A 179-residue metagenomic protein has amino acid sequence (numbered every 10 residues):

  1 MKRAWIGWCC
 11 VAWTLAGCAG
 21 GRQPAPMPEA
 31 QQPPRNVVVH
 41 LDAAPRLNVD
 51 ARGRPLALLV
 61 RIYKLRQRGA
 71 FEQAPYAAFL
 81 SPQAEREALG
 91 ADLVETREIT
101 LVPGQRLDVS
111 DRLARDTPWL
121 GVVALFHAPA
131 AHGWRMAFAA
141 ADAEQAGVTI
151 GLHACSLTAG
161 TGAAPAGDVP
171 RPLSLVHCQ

Functional and structural regions predicted by a protein language model:
M1-W8: Bacterial N-terminal signal peptides that target proteins for export
A12-P34: Bacterial Sec signal peptide processing site at the extreme N-terminus
A30-P33, R66, R112-T117, D142-Q145: A short, structured loop/turn motif at beta-sheet edges
Q32-D42: Contiguous beta-strand segments within globular domains
H40-A51: Short amphipathic, basic-aromatic surface patches that mediate peripheral association with negatively charged
R52-R61: Short coil-to-beta strand junction motifs in C2/discoidin
Y63, Q67-G133: Mid-length scaffold segments of soluble, non-membrane domains
R135-Q179: Glycine-rich, aromatic-bearing surface loops/beta-hairpins
